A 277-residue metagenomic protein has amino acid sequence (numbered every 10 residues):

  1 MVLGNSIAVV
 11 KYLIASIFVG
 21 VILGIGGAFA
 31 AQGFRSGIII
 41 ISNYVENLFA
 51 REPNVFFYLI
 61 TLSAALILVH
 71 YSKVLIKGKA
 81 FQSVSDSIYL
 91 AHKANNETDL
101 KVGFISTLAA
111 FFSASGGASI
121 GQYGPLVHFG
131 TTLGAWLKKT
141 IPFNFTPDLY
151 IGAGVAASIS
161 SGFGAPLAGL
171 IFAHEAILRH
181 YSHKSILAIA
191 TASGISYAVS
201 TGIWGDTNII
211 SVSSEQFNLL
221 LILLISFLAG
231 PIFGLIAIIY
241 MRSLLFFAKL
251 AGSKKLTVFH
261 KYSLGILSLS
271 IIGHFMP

Functional and structural regions predicted by a protein language model:
M1-P277: Alpha-helical transmembrane segments and immediately membrane-proximal extracytoplasmic
